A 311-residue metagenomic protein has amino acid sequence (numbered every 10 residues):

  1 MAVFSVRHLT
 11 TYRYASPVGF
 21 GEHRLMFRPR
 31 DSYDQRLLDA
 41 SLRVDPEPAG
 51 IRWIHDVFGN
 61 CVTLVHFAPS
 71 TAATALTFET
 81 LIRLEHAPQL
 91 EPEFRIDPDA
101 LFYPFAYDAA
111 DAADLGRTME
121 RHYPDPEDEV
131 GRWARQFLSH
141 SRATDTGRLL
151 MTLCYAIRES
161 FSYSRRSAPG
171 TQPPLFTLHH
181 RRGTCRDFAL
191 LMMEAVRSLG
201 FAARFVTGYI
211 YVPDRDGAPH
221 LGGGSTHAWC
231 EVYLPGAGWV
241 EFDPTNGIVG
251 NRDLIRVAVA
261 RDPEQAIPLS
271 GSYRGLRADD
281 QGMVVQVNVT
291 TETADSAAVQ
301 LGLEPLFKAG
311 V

Functional and structural regions predicted by a protein language model:
M1-A106: Intrinsically disordered, low-complexity N-terminal segments that are enriched in acidic
A2, H8, G21-H23, A40 (+6 more regions): Structural beta-strand/beta-sheet cores of well-ordered domains, especially the beta-sheet scaffolds that support
S16, D31, P48, L84 (+5 more regions): A broadly conserved detector of short glycine/acidic/proline-rich loop/turn motifs that flank catalytic sites and bind
L25-Q35, A40-L42, N246-A278, T291 (+1 more regions): Glycine-rich, small/acidic residue-mixed loop/short-helix segments
F78, A297-A298, V311: Catalytic-core signal marking the mid-to-C-terminal active-site face
D99-G183, L191, R261-P263, A278-D279 (+1 more regions): Secondary-structure boundary elements
H140, Y155, D187-R277, Q281: Hydrophobic/aromatic-rich core segments of domains that either
A294, A298-P305: Extended, charge-rich intrinsically disordered regulatory tails
